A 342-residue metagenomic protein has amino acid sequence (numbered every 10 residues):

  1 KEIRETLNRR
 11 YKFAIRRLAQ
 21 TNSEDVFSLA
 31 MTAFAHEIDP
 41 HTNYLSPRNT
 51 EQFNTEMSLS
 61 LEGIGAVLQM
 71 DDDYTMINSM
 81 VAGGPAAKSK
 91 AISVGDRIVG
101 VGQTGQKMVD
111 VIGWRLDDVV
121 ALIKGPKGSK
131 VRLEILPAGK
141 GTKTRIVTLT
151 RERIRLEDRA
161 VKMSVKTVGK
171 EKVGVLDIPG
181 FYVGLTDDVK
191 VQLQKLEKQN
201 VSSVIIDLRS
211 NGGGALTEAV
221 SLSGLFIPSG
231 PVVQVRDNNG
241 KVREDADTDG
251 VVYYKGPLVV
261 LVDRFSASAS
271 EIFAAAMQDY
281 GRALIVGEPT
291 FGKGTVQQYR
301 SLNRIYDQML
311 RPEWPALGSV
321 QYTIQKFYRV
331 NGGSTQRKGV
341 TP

Functional and structural regions predicted by a protein language model:
K1-G63, V67-D72: Extended, domain-scale alpha-helical bundle/helix-rich regions
K1-R9, Y328-P342: Conserved functional hotspot residues or short segments at active or partner-binding sites across diverse domains
A19-N22, L45-L61, M70-K88, V94 (+2 more regions): Cleft-lining beta-strand/loop regions that shape enzyme active-site pockets
E62-I64, S129, G318-V320: Short beta-strand or tight-loop elements that sit immediately N-terminal to catalytic metal-binding acidic residues
G95-R97, G333: Structural motif
G141-I146, L317-S319, S334: Short, mixed charged/polar active-site loops that provide acid/base catalysis or chelate metal/phosphate cofactors
K293, W314, Q321, Q336-P342: Pro/Ser/Thr/Gly-rich intrinsically disordered low-complexity regions
L310, W314-F327: Short acidic, Pro/Gly- and aromatic-enriched capping/linker segments at domain boundaries
